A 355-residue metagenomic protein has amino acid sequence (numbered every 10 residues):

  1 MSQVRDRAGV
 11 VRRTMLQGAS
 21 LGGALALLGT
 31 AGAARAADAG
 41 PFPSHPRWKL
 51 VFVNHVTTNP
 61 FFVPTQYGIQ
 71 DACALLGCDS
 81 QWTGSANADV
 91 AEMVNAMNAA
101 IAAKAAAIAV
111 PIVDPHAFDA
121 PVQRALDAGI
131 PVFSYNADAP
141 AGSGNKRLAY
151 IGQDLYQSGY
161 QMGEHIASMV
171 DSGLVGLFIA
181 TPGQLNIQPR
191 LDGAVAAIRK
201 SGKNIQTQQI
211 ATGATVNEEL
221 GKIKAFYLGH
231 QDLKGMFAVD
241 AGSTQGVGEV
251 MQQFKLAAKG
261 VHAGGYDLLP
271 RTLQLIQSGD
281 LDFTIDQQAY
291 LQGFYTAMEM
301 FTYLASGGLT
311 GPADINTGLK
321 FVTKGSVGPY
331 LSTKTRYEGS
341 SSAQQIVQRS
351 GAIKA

Functional and structural regions predicted by a protein language model:
M1-T14, G18-G29: N-terminal secretory signal peptides
G32-A36: Sec/Tat signal peptide C-region and signal peptidase I cleavage site
A37-R47, P182, A197-S201, Y295-A355: Hinge/cleft segment of the Venus flytrap/periplasmic-binding protein
V53-Q66, W82-M93, D114, N136-A137 (+6 more regions): Hinge/beta->alpha junction and helix N-cap segments in small-molecule ligand-binding domains
I101, I166-G173, Y227, M300-G308: Short, hydrophobic alpha-helical segments
V110-L126, A194, T212-L275: Hydrophobic alpha-helical
H116-Q157, S168-L174, L269-D282: Flexible loop/hinge segments that line or gate small-molecule binding clefts
G235, G248-G318, V322-P329: Exported/periplasmic ABC-transporter solute-binding proteins
